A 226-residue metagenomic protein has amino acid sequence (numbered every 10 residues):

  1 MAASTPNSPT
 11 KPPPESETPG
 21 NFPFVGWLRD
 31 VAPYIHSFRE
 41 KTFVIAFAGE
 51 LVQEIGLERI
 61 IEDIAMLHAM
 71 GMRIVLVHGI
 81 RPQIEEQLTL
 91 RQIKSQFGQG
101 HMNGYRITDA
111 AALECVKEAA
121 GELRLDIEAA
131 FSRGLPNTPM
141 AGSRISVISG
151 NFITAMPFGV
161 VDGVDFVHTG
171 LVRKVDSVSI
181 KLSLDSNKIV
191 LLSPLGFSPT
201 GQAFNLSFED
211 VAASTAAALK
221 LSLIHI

Functional and structural regions predicted by a protein language model:
M1-I224: Nucleotide/pyrophosphate-binding catalytic subdomain
